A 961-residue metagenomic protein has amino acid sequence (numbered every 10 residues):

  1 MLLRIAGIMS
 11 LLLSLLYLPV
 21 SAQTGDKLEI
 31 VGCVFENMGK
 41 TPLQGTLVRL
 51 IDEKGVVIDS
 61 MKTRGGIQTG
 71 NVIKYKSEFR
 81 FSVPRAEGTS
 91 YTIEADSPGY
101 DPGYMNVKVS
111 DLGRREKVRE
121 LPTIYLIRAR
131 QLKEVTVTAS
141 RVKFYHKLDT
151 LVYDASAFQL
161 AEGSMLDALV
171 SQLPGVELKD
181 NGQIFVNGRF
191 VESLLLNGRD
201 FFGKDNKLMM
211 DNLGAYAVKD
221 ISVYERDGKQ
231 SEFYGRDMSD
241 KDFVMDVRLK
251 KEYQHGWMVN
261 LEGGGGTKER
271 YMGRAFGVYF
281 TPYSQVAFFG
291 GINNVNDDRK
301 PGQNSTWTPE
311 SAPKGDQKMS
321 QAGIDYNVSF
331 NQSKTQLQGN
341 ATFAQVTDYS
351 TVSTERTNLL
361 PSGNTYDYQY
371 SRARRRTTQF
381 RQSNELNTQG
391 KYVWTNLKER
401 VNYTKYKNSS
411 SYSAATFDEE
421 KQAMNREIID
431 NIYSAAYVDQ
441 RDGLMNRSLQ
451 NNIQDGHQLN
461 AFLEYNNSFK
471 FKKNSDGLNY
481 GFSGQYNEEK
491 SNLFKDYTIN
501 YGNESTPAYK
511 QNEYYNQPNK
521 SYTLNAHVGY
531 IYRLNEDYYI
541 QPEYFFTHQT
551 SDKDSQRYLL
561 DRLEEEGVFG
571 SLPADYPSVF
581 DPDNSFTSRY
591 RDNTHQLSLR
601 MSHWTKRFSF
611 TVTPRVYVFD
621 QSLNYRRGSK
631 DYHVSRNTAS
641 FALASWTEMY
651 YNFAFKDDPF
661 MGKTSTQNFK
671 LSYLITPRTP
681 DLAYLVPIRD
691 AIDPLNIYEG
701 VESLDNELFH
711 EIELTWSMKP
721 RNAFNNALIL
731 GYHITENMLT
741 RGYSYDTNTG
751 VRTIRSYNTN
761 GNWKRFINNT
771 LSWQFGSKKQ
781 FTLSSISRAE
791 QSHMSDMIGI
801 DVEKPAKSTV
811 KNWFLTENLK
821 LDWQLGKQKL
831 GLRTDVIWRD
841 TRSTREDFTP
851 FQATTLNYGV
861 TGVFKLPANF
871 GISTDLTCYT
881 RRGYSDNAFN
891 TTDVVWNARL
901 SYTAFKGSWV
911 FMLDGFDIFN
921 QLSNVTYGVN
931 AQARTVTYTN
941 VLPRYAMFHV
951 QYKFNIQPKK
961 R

Functional and structural regions predicted by a protein language model:
F35, R49, E94-P98, R114-Q159 (+4 more regions): Short, acidic, small-residue-rich periplasmic hinge/interaction motif at the N-terminus of Gram-negative outer-membrane
M38-K62, H146: Short, ordered, surface-exposed loop/turn motifs in non-cytosolic proteins
G55-V57, Y75-S82, A86-V107: A short, solvent-exposed loop/turn motif at the edges and junctions of modular extracellular/periplasmic domains
R64-R85, Q183, M209: Short, surface-exposed beta-strand/beta-hairpin micro-motifs centered on an aromatic residue
T150-L173, V186, L196-F201, E262-T267: Short, polar/charged loop or turn motifs at beta-strand boundaries
D167-F202, K219-D220, Q230-S239: Extracytoplasmic beta-strand/coil segments of soluble accessory domains associated with Gram-negative outer-membrane
R199-D227, P282, V286: Short acidic/polar hinge/loop motifs at secondary-structure boundaries that mediate gating or recognition
K204-K207, D227-E269, S284-R961: Primarily recognizes Gram-negative and organellar outer-membrane beta-barrels
